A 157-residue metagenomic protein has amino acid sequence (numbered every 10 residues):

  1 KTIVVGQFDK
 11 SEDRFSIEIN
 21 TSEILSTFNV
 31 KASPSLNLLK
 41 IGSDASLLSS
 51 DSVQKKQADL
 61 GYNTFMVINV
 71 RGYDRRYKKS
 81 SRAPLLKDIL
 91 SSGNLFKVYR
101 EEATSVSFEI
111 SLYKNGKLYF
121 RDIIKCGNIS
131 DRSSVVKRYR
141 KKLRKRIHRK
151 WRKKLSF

Functional and structural regions predicted by a protein language model:
K1-T2, F157: Sec-dependent signal peptide cleavage junction
I3-R75, L118-I124: N-terminal segment of the mature soluble domain
T21-S26, P84-I89, I129-D131, K141-L143: Short, low-complexity, polar/charged sequence segments that are solvent-exposed and flexible
S26, S43, L47, K78-S80 (+3 more regions): Charge-rich, low-complexity amphipathic helices in intrinsically disordered tails/linkers adjacent to domains
L38, Y73-D74, R82-L85, G127 (+1 more regions): Flexible domain-boundary/linker segments
L48-N115: Surface-exposed short loop/turn segments
Y77-K79, G93-F157: C-terminal/domain-edge helix-coil "capping" segments
